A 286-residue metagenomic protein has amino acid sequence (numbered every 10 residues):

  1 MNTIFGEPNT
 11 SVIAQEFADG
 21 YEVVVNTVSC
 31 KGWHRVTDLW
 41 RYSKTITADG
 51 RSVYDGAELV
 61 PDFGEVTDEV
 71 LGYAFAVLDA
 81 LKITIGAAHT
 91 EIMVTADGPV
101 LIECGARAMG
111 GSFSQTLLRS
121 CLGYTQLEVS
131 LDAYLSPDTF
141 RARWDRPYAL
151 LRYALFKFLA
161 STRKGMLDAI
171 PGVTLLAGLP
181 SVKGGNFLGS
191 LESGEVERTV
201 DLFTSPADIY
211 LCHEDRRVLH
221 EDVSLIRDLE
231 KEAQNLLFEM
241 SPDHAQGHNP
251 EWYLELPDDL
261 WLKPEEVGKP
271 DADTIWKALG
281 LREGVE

Functional and structural regions predicted by a protein language model:
M1-D19, G50-A57, F75-A80, M240: Conserved ATP-binding module of the ATP-grasp superfamily
I13-Q15, E22-K44, A48-R51, V77 (+3 more regions): Beta-strand scaffold of nucleotide-dependent catalytic cores
E16, L59, R119, S205-E214: Short, well-ordered beta-strand elements within core beta-sheets of diverse protein domains
D49-L59, D201, S205-P206: Acyl/amide activation-and-transfer machinery of modular secondary-metabolite enzymes
L59-T67: A short, structured beta-strand-centered segment in the mid-to-C-terminal lobe of catalytic cores from group-transfer
D68-T90, A96, G105-D168: Active-site "cap" helix and flanking loop/linker of ATP-utilizing ligase/carboxylase catalytic domains
V94-V100, V200-T204: A short, glycine/Asx- and small/polar-enriched loop/turn that sits immediately N-terminal to a beta-strand
L131-E286: Peripheral (often C-terminal) accessory segments that flank ATP-dependent C-N-forming ligase machineries
